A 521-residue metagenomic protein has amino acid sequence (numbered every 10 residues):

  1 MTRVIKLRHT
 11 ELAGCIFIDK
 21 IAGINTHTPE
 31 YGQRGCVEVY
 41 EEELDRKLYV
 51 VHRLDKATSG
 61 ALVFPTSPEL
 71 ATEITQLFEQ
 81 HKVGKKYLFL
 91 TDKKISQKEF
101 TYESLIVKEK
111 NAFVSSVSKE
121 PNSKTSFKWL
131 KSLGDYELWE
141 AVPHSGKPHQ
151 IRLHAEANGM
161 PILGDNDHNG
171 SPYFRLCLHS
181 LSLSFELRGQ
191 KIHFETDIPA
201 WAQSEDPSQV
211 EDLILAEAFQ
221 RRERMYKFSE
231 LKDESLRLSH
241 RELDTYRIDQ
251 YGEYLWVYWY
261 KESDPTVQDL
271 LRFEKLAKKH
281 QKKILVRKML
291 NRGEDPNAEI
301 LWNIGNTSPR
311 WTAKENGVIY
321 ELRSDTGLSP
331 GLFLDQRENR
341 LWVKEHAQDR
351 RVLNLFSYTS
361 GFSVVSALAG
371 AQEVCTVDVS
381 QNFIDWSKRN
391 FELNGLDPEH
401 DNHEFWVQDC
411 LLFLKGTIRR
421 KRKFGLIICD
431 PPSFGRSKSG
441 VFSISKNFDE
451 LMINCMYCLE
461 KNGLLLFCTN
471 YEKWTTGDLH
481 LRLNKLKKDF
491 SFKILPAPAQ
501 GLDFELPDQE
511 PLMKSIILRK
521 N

Functional and structural regions predicted by a protein language model:
M1-T101, L105-K124, K131-G134, E156 (+6 more regions): RNA pseudouridine synthases
Q33-C36, G134-L187: Pseudouridine synthase
P161, L176-C177, P199-G252: Non-catalytic accessory regions of SAM-dependent methyltransferases
K191, L464-N521: C-terminal catalytic and target-recognition region of SAM-dependent MTase-like enzymes, primarily methyltransferases
S239-L243, R247-D249, Q268-L334, L341: Non-catalytic substrate-recognition/targeting regions of SAM-dependent transferases
T359-A371: Conserved SAM-binding loop of SAM-dependent methyltransferases across substrates and taxa, primarily the Class I
E373-D378: Conserved SAM-binding motif I beta-strand of class I
S380-I428: S-adenosyl-L-methionine
